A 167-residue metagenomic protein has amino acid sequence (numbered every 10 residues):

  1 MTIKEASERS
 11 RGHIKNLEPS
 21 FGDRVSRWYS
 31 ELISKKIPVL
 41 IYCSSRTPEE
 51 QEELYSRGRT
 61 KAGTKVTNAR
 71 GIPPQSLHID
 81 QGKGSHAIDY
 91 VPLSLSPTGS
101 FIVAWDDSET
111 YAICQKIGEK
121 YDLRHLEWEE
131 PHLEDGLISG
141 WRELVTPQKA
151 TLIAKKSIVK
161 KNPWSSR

Functional and structural regions predicted by a protein language model:
T2-P147, L152, S157-S165: Cell-envelope/glycan interface and biosynthesis
